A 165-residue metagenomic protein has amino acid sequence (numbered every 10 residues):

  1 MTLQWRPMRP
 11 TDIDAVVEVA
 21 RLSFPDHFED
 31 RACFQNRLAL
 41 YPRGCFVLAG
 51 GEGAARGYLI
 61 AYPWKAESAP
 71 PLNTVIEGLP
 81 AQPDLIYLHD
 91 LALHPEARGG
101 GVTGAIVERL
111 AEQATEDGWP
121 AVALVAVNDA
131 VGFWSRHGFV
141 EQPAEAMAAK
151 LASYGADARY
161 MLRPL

Functional and structural regions predicted by a protein language model:
T2-V16: A short beta-loop-alpha structural element at the N-terminal edge of CoA-dependent acyl/N-acetyltransferase catalytic
F24-G51, A55-R56, I60-G78: Active-site rim helix/loop that mediates acceptor-substrate recognition in acyltransferases
R43-C45, A156-L162: Short hydrophobic/aromatic beta-strand or adjacent loop that forms the aromatic wall/cage of a ligand/substrate-binding
A54, Y58-R98, E145-D157: Conserved acyl-donor/pantetheine-binding loop and adjacent beta-alpha core of acyl/acetyltransferases and related
L93, G99-E112: Conserved acetyl-CoA-binding loop-helix of GNAT-fold acetyltransferases
V107, E112-A126: Conserved GNAT acetyl-CoA-binding A-motif
E116, N128-Y154: Conserved active-site alpha-helix within GNAT-family acetyltransferase domains
